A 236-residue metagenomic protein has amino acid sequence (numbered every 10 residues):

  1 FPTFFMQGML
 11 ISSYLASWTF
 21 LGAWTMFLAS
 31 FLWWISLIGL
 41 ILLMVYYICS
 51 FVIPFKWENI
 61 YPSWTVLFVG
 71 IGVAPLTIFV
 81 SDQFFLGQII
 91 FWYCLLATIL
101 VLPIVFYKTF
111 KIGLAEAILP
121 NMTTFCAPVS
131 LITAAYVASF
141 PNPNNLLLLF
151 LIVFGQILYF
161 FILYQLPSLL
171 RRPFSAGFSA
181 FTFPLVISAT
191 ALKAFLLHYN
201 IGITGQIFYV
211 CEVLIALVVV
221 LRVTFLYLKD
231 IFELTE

Functional and structural regions predicted by a protein language model:
F1-A16, W33, C49-L76, F91 (+5 more regions): Juxtamembrane helix-loop boundaries in multi-pass membrane proteins
F1-Q7, S17-L37, M44, L197-N200: Alpha-helical multi-pass membrane segments and their bilayer interfacial helix-loop junctions
A16-L28, L76-Q88, Y136-L147, F195-I207: Helix-coil boundary and interhelical linker segments in multi-pass alpha-helical membrane proteins
M26-I41, F85-I99, N145-I157, C211-A216: Structural signature of hydrophobic alpha-helical transmembrane segments
L43-Y47, L76-F79, L100-T109, L131-A138 (+1 more regions): Alpha-helical transmembrane segments in multipass membrane proteins, preferentially the mid-helix core
F140-L185: Glycine/small-residue-rich hydrophobic helix-like segments
G155-L163, F181-E236: C-terminal functional regions that serve as terminal interaction/effector modules
